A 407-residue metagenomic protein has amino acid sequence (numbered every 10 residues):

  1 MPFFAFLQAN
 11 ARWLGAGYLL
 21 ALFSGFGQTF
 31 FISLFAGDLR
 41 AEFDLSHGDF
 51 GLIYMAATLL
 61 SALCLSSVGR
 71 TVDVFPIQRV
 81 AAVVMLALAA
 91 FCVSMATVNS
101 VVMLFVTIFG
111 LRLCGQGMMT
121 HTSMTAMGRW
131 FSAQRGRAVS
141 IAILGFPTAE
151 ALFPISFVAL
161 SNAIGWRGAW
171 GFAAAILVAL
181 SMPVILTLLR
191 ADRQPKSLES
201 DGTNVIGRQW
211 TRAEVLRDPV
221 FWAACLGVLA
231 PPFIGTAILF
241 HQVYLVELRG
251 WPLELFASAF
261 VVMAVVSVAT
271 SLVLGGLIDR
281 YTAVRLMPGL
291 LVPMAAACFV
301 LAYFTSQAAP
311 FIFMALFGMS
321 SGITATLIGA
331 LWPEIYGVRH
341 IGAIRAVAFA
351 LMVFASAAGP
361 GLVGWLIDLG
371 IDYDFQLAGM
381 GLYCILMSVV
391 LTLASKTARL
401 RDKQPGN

Functional and structural regions predicted by a protein language model:
W13-H47, L65-V68, P154, I238-V243 (+1 more regions): Extracytoplasmic
L22, F91, V102-M118, L229 (+1 more regions): Hydrophobic core of transmembrane alpha-helices in multi-pass small-molecule transporters, especially MFS/SLC-type
I32-A36, R217-S271: Extracytoplasmic gate region of multi-pass secondary transporters
L63-V101: Conserved MFS/SLC helix-loop-helix module at the cytosolic interface between two early adjacent transmembrane helices
C64-P76, T270-T282, I367-D368: Helix-to-loop junctions at the C-terminal end of transmembrane segments in multipass secondary transporters
F109-L144, G337: Cytoplasmic helix-loop-helix junction between adjacent transmembrane helices in 12-TM secondary transporters
F146-R193: Helix-loop-helix hairpin linking two adjacent transmembrane segments in secondary transporters
M263-L331: C-terminal transmembrane helical hairpin of 12-TM major facilitator-type secondary transporters
